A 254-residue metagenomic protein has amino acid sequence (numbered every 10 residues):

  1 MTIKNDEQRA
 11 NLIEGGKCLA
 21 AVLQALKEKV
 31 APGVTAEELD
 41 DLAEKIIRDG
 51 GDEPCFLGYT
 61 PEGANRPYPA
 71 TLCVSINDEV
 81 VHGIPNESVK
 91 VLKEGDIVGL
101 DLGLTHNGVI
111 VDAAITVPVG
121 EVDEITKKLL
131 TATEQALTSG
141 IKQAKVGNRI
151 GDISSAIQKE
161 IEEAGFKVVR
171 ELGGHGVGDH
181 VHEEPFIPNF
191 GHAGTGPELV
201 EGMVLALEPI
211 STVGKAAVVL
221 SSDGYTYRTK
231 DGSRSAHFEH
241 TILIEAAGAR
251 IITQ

Functional and structural regions predicted by a protein language model:
M1-Q254: Active-site neighborhoods and metal-handling regions in enzymes and metal-associated proteins
